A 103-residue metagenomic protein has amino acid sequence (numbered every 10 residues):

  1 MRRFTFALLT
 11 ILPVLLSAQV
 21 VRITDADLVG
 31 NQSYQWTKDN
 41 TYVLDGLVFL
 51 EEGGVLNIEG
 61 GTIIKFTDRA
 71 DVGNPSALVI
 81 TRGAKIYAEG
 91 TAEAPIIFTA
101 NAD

Functional and structural regions predicted by a protein language model:
M1-V21: Bacterial Sec-dependent N-terminal signal peptides
R2, R22-D25, T91, N101: Serine/threonine-rich low-complexity intrinsically disordered regions
R2-R3, R22, R69, R82: Arginine residue identity/basic-tract feature
A18-G30: Boundary/junction segments of secreted and surface-exposed precursor proteins
A26, Y34-T37: Register-specific beta-strand positions within repetitive beta-rich fiber domains
T37-D103: Extracellular beta-helix/beta-solenoid repeat scaffolds
